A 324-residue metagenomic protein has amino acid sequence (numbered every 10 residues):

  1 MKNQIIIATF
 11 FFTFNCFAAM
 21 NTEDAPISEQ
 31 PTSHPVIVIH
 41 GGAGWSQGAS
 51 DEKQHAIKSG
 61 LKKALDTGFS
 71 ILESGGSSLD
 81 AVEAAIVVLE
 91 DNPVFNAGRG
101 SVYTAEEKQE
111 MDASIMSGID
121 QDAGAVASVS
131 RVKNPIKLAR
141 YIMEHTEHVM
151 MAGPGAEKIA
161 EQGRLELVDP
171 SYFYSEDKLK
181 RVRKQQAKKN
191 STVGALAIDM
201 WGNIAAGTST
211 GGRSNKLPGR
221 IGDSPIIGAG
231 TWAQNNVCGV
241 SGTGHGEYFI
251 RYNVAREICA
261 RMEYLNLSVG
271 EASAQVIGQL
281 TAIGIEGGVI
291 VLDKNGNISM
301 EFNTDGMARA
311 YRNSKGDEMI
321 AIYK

Functional and structural regions predicted by a protein language model:
Q4-F14: Sec-dependent N-terminal signal peptides
M20-K324: Alpha/propeptide regions of enzymes that mature by internal proteolysis
